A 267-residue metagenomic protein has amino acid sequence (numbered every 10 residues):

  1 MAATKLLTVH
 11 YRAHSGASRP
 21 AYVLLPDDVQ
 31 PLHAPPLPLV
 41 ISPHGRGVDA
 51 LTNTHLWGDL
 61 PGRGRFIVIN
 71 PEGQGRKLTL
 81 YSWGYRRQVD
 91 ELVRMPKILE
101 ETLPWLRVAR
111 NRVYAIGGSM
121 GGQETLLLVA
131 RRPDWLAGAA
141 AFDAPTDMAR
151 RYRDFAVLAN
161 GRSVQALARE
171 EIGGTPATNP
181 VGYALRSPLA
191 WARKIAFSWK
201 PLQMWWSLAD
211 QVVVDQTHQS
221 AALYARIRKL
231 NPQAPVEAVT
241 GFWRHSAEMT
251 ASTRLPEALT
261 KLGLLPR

Functional and structural regions predicted by a protein language model:
M1-L37, I116, E170, S252 (+1 more regions): A domain-start/cap signature at the N-terminus of enzymes
V29-L37, S42-Y81, M148: Short substrate-entry loop that stabilizes the transition state in hydrolases
G45-D49, Q74-K77, S119-G122, P145-M148 (+2 more regions): Solvent-exposed loop/turn segments at secondary-structure junctions within structured extracellular/periplasmic domains
G47, T52, A137, A144-P145 (+1 more regions): Mobile cap/lid helix-loop segments that gate and shape the active-site cleft of serine hydrolases
W83-W105: Alpha/beta-hydrolase active-site loop
T102, R110-A159: Primarily recognizes the serine-hydrolase "nucleophile elbow" in alpha/beta-hydrolase and SGNH/GDSL folds
I195-L202: Short, proline-enriched alpha-helix->beta-strand connector loops that line the catalytic pocket of alpha/beta-hydrolase
Q203-W205, V212, Q216-R267: C-terminal catalytic histidine-bearing segment of alpha/beta-hydrolase fold enzymes
